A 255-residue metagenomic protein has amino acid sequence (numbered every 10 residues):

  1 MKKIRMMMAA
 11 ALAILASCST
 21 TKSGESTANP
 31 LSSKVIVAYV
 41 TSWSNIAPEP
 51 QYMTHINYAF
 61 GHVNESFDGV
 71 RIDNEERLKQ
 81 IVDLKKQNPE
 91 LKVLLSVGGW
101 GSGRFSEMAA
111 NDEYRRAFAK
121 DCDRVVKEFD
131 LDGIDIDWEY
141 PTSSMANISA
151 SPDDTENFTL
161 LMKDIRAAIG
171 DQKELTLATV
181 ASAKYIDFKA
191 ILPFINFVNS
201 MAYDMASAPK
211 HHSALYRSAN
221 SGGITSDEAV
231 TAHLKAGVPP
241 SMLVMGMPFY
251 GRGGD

Functional and structural regions predicted by a protein language model:
K2-A9: Sec-dependent signal peptide recognition, specifically the positively charged N-region followed immediately by
A16-S17: C-terminal motif of bacterial Sec signal peptides marking the signal peptidase cleavage site
G24-V126: Glycan-recognition patch characteristic of GH18 chitinases/ENGases and related GlcNAc/peptidoglycan-binding proteins
V37, E65-E76, K120, P141-D255: Substrate-binding surface in catalytic domains of secreted glycosidases
S42, F60, W138, A202 (+1 more regions): Residues that line or immediately flank small-molecule/substrate-binding pockets and catalytic motifs
T54, D132, N196: Receiver (REC) domain switch/active-site residues of two-component response regulators
I56, L95, I136, V198 (+1 more regions): Conserved, mostly hydrophobic/aromatic
